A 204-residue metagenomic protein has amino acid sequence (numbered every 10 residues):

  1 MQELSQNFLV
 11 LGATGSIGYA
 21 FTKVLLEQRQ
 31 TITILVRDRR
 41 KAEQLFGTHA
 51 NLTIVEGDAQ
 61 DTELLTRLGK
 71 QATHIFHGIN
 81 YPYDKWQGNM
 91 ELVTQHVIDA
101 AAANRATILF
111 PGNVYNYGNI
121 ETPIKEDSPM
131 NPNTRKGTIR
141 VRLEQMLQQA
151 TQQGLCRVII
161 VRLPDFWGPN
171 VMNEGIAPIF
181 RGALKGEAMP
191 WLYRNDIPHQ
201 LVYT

Functional and structural regions predicted by a protein language model:
Q2-Q30: N-terminal Rossmann NAD(P)H-binding glycine-rich loop of SDR-like oxidoreductase domains
L11, L35, G78, I108-N113 (+1 more regions): SDR active-site strand-loop-helix element
Q30-D38: Conserved glycine-rich Rossmann-like NAD(P)H-binding loop of the short-chain dehydrogenase/reductase
T31, T94-R142, T151, I159: Conserved Rossmann-fold NAD(P)-dependent oxidoreductase catalytic core, especially the SDR/UDP-sugar
R40-N104: NAD(P)H-binding glycine-rich loop region in Rossmannoid oxidoreductase-like domains and their noncatalytic homologs
D84, V114-I124, F166-N173: Conserved catalytic-site region of short-chain dehydrogenase/reductase
P164-H199: NAD(P)-dependent short-chain dehydrogenase/reductase
Q200-T204: A conserved structural motif in NAD(P)-dependent oxidoreductases
